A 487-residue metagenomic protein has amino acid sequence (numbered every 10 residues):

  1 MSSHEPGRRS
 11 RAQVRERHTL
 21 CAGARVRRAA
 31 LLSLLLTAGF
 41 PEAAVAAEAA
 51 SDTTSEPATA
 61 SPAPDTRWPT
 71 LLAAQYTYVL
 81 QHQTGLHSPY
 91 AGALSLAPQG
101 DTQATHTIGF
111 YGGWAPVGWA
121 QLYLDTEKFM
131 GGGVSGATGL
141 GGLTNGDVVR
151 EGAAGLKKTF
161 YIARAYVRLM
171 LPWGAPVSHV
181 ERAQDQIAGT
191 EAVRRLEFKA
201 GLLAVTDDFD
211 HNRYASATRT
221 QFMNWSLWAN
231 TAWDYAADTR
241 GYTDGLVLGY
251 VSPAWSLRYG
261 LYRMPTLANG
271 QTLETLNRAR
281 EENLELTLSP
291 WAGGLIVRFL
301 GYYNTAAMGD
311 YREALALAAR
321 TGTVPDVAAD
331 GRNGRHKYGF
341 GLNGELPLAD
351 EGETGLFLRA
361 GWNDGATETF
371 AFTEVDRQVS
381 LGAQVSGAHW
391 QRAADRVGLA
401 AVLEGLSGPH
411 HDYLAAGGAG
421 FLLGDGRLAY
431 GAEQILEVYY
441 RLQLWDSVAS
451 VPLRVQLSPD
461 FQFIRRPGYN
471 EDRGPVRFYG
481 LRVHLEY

Functional and structural regions predicted by a protein language model:
T59-L72, Q83-G85, G113-L122, S135 (+7 more regions): Short loop/turn motifs that connect adjacent beta-strands in outer-membrane beta-barrel proteins
W68, T102-I108, K158-A163, R240-D244 (+6 more regions): Residues that define the transmembrane beta-barrel architecture of outer-membrane proteins
L72, Y76-L80, L124-K128, F198-L202 (+9 more regions): Transmembrane beta-barrel strands of outer-membrane/channel proteins
A74, F110-W114, A165-L171, A200 (+8 more regions): Residues on the lipid-exposed face of transmembrane beta-strands in outer-membrane beta-barrel proteins
H82-T105, A215, D472: Surface-exposed strand-loop-strand hairpins of Gram-negative outer-membrane beta-barrel proteins
G139-K157, Y161, G174-E285, G418-L428: Surface-exposed coil loops of outer-membrane beta-barrel proteins
W225-P347, E351-L356, A360-T367, E374 (+1 more regions): Signature for the C-terminal beta-barrel architecture of outer-membrane proteins
T287, L300-G334, D364, E368-I464: Outer membrane beta-barrel transmembrane domains
